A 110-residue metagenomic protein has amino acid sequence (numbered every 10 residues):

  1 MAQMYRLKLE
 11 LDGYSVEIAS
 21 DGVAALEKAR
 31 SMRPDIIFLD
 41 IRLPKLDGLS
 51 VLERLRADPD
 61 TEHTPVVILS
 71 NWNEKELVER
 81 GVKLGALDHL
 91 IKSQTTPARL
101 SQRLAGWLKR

Functional and structural regions predicted by a protein language model:
A2, P44, E62, E74: The feature encodes the CheY-like receiver
Q3-L11: Charged docking surfaces used in two-component/phosphorelay signaling
M4, S50, W72-G106: Alpha4 helix (beta4-alpha4-beta5 surface) of REC/receiver domains from two-component response regulators
G13-S20, K28: Short hydrophobic/Thr-rich beta-strand motif most characteristic of the beta2 strand and flanking loop of CheY-like
I18, L43-L46: Residue-level signal for the "D+5" position in two-component response regulator receiver
D21-A24, D47-S50: Acidic catalytic/metal-coordinating carboxylates
M32-F38, L43: Active-site beta3 strand of CheY-like receiver
